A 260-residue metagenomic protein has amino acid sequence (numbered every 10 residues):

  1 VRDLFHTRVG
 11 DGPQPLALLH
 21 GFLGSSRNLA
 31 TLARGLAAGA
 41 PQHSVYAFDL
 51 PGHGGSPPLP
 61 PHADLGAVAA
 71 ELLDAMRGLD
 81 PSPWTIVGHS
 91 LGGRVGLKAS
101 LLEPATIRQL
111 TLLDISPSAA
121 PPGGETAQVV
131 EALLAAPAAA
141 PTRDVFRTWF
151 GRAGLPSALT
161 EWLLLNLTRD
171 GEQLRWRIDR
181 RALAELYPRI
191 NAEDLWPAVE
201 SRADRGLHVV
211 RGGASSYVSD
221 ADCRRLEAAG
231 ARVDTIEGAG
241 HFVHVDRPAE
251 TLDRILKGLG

Functional and structural regions predicted by a protein language model:
R2, A37, S44-V87, D253-L256: Active-site loop/oxyanion-hole signature of alpha/beta-hydrolase fold enzymes
F5-P57: Conserved HGGG/HGGXW glycine-rich cap/lid loop of the alpha/beta-hydrolase fold
A17-G21, H89, R211: The conserved beta1-alpha1 loop
G88, G92, G96: Gly/Ala-rich beta-loop-alpha elbow adjacent to hydrolase catalytic centers
K98-L101, R108-A140, S219: Flexible "cap/lid" loop of the alpha/beta hydrolase fold
A139-N191: Conserved alpha/beta-hydrolase catalytic His-Asp/Glu region
Q173-A229, T235: Conserved serine/cysteine hydrolase catalytic core
A239-P248, L252: Catalytic histidine-centered segment of alpha/beta-hydrolase-like enzymes
